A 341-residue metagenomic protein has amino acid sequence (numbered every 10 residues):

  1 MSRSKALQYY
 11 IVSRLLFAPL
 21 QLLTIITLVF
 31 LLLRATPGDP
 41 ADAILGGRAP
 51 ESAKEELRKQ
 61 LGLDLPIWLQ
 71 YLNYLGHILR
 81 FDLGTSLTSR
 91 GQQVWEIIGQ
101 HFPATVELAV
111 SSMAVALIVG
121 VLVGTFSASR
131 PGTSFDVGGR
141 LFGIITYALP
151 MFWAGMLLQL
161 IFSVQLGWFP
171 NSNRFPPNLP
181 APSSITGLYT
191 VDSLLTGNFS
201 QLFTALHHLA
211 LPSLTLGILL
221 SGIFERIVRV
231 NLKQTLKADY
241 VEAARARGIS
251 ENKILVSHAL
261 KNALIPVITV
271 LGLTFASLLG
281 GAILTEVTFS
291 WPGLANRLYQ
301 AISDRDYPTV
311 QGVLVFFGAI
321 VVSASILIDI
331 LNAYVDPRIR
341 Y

Functional and structural regions predicted by a protein language model:
M1-L16, A246: N-terminal Sec/SRP start-transfer signal
M1-L7, D64-V121: An internal, D/E-rich "acidic patch" concept
R3-S4, P19-V29, A104, L108 (+1 more regions): Helix-terminus/capping and membrane-interface signal
L7-Y9, F102-F135, M151, A181-Y341: Alpha-helical transmembrane segments of integral membrane proteins, especially multi-pass inner/plasma-membrane
Q21-L72, F162-Q201: Hydrophobic alpha-helical transmembrane segments of membrane transport/permease proteins and related membrane-embedded
L23-L28, T146-W168, L273-T274: Hydrophobic alpha-helical membrane-insertion segments
H101, T105, L141-A148, L157 (+1 more regions): Residue-level signal for discrete positions within transmembrane alpha-helices of multi-pass small-molecule
F126-L149, A154, V164-Q165: Short loop segments and helix-boundary regions at transmembrane helix junctions of multi-pass inner-membrane proteins
